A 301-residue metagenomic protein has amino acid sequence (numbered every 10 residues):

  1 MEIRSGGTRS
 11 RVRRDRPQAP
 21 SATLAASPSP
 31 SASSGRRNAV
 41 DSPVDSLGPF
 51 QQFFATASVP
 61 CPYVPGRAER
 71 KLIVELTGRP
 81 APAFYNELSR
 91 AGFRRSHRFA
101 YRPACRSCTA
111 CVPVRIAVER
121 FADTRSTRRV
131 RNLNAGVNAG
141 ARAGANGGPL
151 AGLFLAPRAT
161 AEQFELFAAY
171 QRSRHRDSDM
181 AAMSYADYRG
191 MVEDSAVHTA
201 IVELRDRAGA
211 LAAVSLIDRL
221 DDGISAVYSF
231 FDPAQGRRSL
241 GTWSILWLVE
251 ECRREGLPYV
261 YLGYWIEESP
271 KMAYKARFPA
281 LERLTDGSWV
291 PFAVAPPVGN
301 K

Functional and structural regions predicted by a protein language model:
E2, A26, R37-A39, P62 (+2 more regions): Acyl-donor-binding surface of acyltransferase catalytic domains
E2-R4, R9-R13: Mixed-charge, low-complexity intrinsically disordered regions
A91, L246-P258: Conserved acyl-CoA
F99-R106, E119, R129, A135-R237 (+1 more regions): A conserved beta-strand-loop-helix scaffold within acyl/acetyltransferase catalytic domains
V112-F121, Y259-K301: Active-site/acyl-donor-binding loops of N-acyltransferases
R237-V249: Conserved acetyl-CoA-binding loop-helix of GNAT-fold acetyltransferases
